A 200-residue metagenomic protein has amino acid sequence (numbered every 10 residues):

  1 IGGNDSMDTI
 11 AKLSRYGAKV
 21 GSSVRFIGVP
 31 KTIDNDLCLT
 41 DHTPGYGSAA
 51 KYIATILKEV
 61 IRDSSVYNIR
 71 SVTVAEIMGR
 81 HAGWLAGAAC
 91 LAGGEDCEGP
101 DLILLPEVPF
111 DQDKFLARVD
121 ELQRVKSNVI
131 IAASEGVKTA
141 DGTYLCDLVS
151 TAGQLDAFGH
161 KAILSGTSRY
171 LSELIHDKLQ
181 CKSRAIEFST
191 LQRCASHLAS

Functional and structural regions predicted by a protein language model:
I1-G2, D8-I27, T43-R184: Accessory alpha-helical/coil subdomains and C-terminal extensions that flank or cap enzyme catalytic cores
D34-H42, C194-H197: Glycine-rich, charge-decorated loop segments at or immediately adjacent to ligand/cofactor-binding or catalytic sites
T143-D147, R193-S200: Short glycine/threonine-rich loop-to-helix capping motif typified by GTGT followed within a few residues by an Asp-Pro
S189-L191: Active-site-adjacent helical/loop segments in soluble small-molecule enzymes
